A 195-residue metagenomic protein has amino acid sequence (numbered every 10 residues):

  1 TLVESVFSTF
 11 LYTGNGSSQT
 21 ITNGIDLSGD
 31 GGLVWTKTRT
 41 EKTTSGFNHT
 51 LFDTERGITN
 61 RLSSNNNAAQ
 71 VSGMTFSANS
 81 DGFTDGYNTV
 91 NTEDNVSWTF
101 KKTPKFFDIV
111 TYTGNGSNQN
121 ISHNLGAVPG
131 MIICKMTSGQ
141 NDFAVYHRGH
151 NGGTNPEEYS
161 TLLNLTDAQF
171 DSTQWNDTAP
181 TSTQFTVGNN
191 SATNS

Functional and structural regions predicted by a protein language model:
T1-S195: Surface-exposed molecular-recognition determinants
